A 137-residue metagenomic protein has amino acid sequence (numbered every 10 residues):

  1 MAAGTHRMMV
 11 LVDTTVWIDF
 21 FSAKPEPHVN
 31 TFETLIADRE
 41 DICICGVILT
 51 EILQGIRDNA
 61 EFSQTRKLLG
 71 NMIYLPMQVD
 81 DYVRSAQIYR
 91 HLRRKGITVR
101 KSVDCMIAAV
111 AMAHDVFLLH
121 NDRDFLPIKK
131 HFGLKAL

Functional and structural regions predicted by a protein language model:
M1-I44, Q54-K67: Short, well-structured N-terminal submotif of metal-dependent ribonuclease cores
A2-H6, I73-L119: Active-site neighborhoods of divalent-metal-dependent phosphate/nucleic-acid chemistry enzymes
V12, I44, P76, L119-H120: Short beta-strand scaffold positions
D13-T14, I52, S85, A111: Generic structural signal for small/hydrophobic residues in well-ordered secondary structure, especially within
T14, G46, V103-C105: Conserved glycosyltransferase catalytic-site signature
W17-I18, L49-I52, F125: A generic structural signal for short hydrophobic patches within well-formed alpha-helices
P127-K129, K135-A136: A beta-strand edge to alpha-helix "cap/lid" segment located at domain peripheries
